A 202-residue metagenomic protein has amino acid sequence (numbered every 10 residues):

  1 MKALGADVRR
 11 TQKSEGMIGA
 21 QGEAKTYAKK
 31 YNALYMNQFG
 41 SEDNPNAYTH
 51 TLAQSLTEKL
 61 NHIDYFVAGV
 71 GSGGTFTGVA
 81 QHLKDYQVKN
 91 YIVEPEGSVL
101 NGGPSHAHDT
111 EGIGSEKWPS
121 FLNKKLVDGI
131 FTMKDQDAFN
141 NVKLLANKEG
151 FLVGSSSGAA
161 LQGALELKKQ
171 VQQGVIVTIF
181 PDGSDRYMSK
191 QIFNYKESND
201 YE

Functional and structural regions predicted by a protein language model:
M1-Y27, S198-E202: A glycine-rich helix N-cap at a beta->alpha junction
E15-M17, E42-N46, L100: Short, small-residue-enriched loops and turns at beta-alpha junctions that line or gate enzyme active sites
Q21-G22, D85-S155, Q170, Q191-E202: Active-site/ligand-binding loops adjacent to catalytic centers
Y31-G71, V79-K84, K124, Q136-F151: Active-site/ligand-binding-proximal alpha/beta "capping" segment
F39-N44, V177-M188, F193-Y195: A short, charged, Gly/Pro-tolerant segment at domain boundaries
G40-S41, G71-G74, E94-V99, S105-H106 (+3 more regions): Glycine-rich beta-alpha junction loops
V70-A80, S156-A164, Y187: Short glycine/serine/threonine-rich phosphate/pyrophosphate-binding segments that cradle anionic phosphate groups
